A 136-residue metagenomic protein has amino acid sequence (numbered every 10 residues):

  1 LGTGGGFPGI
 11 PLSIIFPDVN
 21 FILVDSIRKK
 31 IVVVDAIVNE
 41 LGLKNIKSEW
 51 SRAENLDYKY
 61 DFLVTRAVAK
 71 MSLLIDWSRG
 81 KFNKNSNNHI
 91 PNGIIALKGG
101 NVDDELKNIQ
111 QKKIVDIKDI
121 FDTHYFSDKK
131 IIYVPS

Functional and structural regions predicted by a protein language model:
L1-T65, I75: Conserved SAM/SAH cofactor-binding pocket of Class I
I14-F21, K81-H89: Conserved S-adenosyl-L-methionine
N20, N45-K47, G93, K113-D116: Conserved beta-strand segments of alpha/beta enzyme cores
E49-S51, L97, I117-I120: Conserved beta-strand termini and adjacent loop/short-helix elements that scaffold enzyme active sites in alpha/beta
L56-D57, M71-S72, V102-D103: Short, well-ordered alpha-helical microsegments
Y60-F82, A96: A short SAM/SAH-binding and catalytic strip from SAM-dependent methyltransferases
S86-D104: Conserved beta-strand signature within the Rossmann-like core of class I S-adenosyl-L-methionine
N101-S136: Active-site capping/gating segments
